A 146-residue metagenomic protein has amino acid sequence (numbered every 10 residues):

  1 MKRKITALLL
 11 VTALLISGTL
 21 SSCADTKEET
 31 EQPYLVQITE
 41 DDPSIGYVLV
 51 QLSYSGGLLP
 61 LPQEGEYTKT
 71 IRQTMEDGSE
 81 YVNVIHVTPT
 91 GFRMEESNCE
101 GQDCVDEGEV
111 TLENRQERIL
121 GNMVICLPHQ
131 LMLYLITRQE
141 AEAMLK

Functional and structural regions predicted by a protein language model:
M1-I5: Positively charged n-region of N-terminal signal peptides that target proteins for export
L9-S17: Bacterial N-terminal signal peptides
T19-S22: C-terminal motif of bacterial Sec signal peptides marking the signal peptidase cleavage site
A24-T26: Bacterial signal peptide processing site
T30-R72: N-terminal secretory signal peptides
Q32-V36, Y81-G101, H129: Glycine- and acidic-residue-biased ligand/ion/polar-headgroup-sensing regions
G91-V124: Immediate flanking context of iron-sulfur cluster ligation sites
Q116-K146: C-terminal partner/receptor-binding element of secreted or periplasmic proteins
